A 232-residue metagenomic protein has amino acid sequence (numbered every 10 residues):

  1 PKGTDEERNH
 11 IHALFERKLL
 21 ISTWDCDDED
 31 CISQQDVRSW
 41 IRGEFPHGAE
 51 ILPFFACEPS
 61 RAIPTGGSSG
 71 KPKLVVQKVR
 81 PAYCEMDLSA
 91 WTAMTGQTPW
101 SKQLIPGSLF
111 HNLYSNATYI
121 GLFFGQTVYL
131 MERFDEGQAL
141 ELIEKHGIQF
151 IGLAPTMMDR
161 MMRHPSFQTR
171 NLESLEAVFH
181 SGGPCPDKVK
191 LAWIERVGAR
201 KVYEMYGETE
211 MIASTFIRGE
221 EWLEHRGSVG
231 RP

Functional and structural regions predicted by a protein language model:
P1-L19, K73-V76, T127-R133, Y203: Short beta-strand->loop structural element characteristic of the AMP-binding/adenylate-forming
R17-T23, C31: Short, hydrophobic beta-strand segments that form beta-sheet elements in well-ordered domains
D27-W40, G125: Active-site regions of enzymes building and remodeling cell-envelope glycoconjugates
Q34-P59, E85: Flexible, low-complexity linker/hinge segments
L52, S60-M86: Conserved AMP-binding A3 loop
P53, R226-R231: Short Gly/Pro-enriched turn/cap motifs at secondary-structure boundaries
G66, F123, Q149-G152, M162 (+1 more regions): Gly/Ser/Thr-rich phosphate-binding loop
E85-K102, F110-F150, H164: Conserved AMP-binding/adenylation subdomain of ANL enzymes
